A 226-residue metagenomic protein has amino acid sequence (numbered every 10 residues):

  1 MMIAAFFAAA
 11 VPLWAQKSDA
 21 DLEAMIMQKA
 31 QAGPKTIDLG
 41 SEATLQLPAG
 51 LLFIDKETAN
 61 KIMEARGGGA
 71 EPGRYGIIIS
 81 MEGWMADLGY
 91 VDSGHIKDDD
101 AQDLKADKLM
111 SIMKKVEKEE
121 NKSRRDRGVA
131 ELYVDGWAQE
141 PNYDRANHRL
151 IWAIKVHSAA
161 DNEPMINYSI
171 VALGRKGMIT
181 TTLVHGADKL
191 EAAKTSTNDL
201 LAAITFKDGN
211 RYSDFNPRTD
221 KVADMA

Functional and structural regions predicted by a protein language model:
M1-A10: Bacterial N-terminal signal peptides
V11-Q16: Sec/Tat signal peptide C-region and signal peptidase I cleavage site
K17-T36, G40, E57-I166, T219-K221 (+1 more regions): Conserved polar/disulfide-associated segments of primarily extracytoplasmic proteins
E23, P48, M110, K114 (+1 more regions): Extracytoplasmic/secreted envelope proteins and their assembly/folding machinery, especially bacterial periplasmic
G33-Q46, D188-D199: Short aromatic-glycine motifs in intrinsically disordered, low-complexity regions
P48, V91, K155, L183-H185: Active-site-proximal beta-strand/loop segments in catalytic clefts of secreted hydrolases
A49-D55, A203-I204: Short conserved aromatic/hydrophobic patches within beta-strands of well-structured domains
H157-D224: Extracytoplasmic/lumenal ectodomains and periplasmic regions of secretory and membrane proteins
